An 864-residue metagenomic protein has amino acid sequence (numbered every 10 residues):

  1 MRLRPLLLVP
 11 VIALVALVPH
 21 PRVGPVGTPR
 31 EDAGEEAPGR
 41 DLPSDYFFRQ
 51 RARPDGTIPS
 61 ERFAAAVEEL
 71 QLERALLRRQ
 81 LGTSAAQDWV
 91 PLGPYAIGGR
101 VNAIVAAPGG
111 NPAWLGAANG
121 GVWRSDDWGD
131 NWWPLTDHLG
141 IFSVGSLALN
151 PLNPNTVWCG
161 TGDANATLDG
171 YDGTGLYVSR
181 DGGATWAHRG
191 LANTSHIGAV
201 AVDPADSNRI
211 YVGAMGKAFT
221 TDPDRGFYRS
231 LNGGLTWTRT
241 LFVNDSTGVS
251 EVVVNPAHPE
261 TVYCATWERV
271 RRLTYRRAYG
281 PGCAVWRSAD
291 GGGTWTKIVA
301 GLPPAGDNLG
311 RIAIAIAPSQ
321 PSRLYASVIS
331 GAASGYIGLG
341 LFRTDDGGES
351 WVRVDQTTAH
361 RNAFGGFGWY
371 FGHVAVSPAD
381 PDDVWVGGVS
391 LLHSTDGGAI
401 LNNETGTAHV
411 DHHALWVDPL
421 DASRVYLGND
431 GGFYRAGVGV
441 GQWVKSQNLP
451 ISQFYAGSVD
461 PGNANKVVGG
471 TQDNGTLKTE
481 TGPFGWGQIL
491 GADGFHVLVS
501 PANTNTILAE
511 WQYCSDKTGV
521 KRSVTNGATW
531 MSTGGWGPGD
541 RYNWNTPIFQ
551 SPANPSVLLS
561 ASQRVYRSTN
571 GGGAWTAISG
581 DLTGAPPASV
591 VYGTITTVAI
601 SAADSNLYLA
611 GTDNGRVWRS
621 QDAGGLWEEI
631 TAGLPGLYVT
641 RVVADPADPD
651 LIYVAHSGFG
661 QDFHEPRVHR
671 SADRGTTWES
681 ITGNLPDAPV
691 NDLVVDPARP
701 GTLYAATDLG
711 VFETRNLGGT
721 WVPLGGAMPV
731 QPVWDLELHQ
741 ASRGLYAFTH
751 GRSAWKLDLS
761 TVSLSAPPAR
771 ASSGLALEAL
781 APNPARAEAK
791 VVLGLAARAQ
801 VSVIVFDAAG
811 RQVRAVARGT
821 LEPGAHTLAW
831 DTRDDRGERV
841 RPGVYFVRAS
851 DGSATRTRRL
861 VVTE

Functional and structural regions predicted by a protein language model:
M1-V9: N-terminal Sec-pathway targeting helices
V9-A16: Bacterial N-terminal signal peptides
G27-T761: Beta-propeller blade termini and top-face loops
I451, D687, R786, A797 (+3 more regions): Surface-exposed loops/turns
A644-A647, V695, P767-L795, V805-R811 (+2 more regions): Surface-exposed, proline-anchored Ser/Thr-rich loop/turn motifs
A799-S802: Short beta-strand/loop motifs in extracellular/secreted proteins, especially within beta-sandwich accessory domains
R814-L821: Solvent-exposed serine/threonine-rich low-complexity stretches and specific carbohydrate-binding patches
T820, A829, E838-E864: C-terminal tail/sorting-segment detector
